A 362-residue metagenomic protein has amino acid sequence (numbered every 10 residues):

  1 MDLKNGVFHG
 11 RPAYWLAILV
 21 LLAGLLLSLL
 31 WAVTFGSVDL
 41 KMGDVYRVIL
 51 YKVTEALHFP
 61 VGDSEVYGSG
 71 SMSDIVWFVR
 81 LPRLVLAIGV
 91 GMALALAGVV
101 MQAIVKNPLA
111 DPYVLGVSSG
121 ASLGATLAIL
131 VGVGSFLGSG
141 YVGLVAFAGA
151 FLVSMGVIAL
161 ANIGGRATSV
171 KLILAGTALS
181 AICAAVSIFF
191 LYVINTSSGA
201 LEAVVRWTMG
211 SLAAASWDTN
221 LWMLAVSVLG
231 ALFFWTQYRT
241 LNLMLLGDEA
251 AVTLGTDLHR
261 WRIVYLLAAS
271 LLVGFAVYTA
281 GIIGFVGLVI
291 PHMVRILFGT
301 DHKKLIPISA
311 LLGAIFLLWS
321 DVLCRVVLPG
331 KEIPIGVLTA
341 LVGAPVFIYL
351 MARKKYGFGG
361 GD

Functional and structural regions predicted by a protein language model:
M1-D362: Alpha-helical transmembrane segments in inner-membrane proteins
